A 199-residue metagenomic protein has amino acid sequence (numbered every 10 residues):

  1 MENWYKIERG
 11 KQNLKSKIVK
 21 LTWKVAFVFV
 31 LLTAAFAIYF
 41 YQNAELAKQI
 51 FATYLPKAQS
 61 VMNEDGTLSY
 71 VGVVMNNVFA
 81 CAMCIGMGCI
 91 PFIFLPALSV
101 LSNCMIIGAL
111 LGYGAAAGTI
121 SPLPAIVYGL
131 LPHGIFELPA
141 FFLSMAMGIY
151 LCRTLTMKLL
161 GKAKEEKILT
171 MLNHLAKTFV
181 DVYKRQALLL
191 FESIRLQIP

Functional and structural regions predicted by a protein language model:
M1-N3, V182-A187: Conserved small/polar residues in nucleotide/adenosyl-binding loops
W4-V19, C84, K164-N173: Cytosolic juxtamembrane amphipathic/interface segments immediately preceding and feeding into a transmembrane helix
K15-K48: N-terminal signal-anchor transmembrane alpha helix
I38-Q59, S102: Interfacial/capping segments of alpha-helical transmembrane domains
Y41-E45, G88-Y113: Transmembrane alpha-helix/helix-exit interface in multi-pass inner-membrane proteins
S60-M87: Interfacial helix-start motif at the membrane-water boundary
I120-V180: Hydrophobic alpha-helical transmembrane segments and adjacent short intramembrane/lumenal linkers of inner/organellar
E192-P199: Juxtamembrane boundary at the C-terminal end of a transmembrane helix
